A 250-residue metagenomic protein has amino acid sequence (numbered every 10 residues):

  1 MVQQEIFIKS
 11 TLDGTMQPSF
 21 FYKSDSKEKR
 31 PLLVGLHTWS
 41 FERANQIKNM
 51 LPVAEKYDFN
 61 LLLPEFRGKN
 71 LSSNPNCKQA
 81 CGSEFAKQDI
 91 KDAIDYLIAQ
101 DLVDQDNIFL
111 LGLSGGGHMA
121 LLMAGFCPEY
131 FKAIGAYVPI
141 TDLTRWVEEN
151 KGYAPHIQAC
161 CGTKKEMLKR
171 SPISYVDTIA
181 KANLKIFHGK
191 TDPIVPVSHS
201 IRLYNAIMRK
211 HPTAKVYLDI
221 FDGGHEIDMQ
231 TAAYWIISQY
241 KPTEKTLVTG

Functional and structural regions predicted by a protein language model:
M1-S26: N-terminal cap/lid segment of alpha/beta-hydrolase-fold proteins
E28-R30, L36-L71: Short substrate-entry loop that stabilizes the transition state in hydrolases
N45, P139-Y175: Mobile cap/lid helix-loop segments that gate and shape the active-site cleft of serine hydrolases
G68-C81: Glycine-rich "HGGG/HGxG" loop immediately N-terminal to the catalytic nucleophile of the alpha/beta-hydrolase
A80-D101: Alpha/beta-hydrolase active-site loop
I98-Q100, D106-E149: Primarily recognizes the serine-hydrolase "nucleophile elbow" in alpha/beta-hydrolase and SGNH/GDSL folds
A159-I201, N205: The feature captures the conserved acid-bearing segment of alpha/beta-hydrolase catalytic domains
I201-R202, M208-G250: C-terminal catalytic histidine-bearing segment of alpha/beta-hydrolase fold enzymes
